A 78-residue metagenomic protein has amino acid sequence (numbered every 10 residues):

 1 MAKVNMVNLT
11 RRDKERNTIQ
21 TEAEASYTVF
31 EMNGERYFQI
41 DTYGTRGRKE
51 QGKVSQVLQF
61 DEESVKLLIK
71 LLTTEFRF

Functional and structural regions predicted by a protein language model:
M1-F78: Positively charged, low-complexity terminal tracts and the immediately adjacent first secondary-structure elements
